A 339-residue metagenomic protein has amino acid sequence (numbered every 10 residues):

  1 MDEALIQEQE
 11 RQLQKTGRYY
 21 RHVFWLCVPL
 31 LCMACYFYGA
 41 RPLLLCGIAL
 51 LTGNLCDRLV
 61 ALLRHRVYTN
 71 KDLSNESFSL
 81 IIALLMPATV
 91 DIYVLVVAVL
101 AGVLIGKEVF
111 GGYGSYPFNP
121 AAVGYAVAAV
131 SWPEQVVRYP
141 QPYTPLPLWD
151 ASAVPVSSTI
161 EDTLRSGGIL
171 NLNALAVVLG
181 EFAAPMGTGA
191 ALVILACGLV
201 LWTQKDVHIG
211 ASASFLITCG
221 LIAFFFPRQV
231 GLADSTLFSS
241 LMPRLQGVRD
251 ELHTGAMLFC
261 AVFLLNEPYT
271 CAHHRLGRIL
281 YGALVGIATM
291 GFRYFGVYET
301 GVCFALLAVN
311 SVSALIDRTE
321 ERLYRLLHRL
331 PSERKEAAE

Functional and structural regions predicted by a protein language model:
M1-A61, E333-E339: N-terminal signal-anchor module of multipass membrane proteins
M1-H22, F292-E339: Cytosolic-side transmembrane-helix boundaries in multi-pass membrane proteins
Q7, L55-V67, V103-G114, A196-Q204 (+1 more regions): C-terminal ends of transmembrane helices
L26-M33, G53, D57, N75-L84 (+5 more regions): Hydrophobic, membrane-inserted alpha-helices
G39-L51, T89-A98, E181-A191, P243-M257: Structural signature of hydrophobic alpha-helical transmembrane segments
Y68-F78, L95-L100, S115-Y125, I209-I217 (+2 more regions): Cytoplasmic-side transmembrane-helix entry/capping segments in multi-pass membrane proteins
S115-L195: Long hydrophobic alpha-helical segments that form multi-pass transmembrane helix bundles in integral membrane proteins
P117-A121, R249-M257, R278, G296-V309: Loop-to-transmembrane alpha-helix initiation sites
